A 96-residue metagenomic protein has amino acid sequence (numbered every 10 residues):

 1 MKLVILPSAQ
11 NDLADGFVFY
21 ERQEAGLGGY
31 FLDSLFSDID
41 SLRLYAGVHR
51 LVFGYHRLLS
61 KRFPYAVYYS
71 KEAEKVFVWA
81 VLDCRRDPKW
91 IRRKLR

Functional and structural regions predicted by a protein language model:
K2-Y55, E72, R96: Basic, Lys/Arg-enriched alpha-helical interface segments
R57-S60: A beta-hairpin/wing motif
P64-Y65: Short, proline-centered helix/strand-breaking motifs
S70-R96: Enriched for short, Lys/Arg-rich terminal
